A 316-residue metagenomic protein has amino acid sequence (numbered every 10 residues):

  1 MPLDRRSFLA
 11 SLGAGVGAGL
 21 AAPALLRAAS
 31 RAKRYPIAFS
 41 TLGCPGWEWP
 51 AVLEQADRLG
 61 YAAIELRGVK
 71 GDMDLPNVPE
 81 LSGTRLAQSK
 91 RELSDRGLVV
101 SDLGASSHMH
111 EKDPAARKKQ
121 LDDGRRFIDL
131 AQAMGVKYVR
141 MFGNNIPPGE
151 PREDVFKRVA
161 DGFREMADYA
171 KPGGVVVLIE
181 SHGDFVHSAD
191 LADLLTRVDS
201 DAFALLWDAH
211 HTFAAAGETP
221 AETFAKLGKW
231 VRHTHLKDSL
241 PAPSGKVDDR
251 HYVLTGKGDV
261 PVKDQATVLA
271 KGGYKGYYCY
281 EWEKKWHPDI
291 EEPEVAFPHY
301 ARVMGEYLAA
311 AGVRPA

Functional and structural regions predicted by a protein language model:
P2-I37, G46, P50-A62, H187-A316: Histidine-acidic metal/acid-base catalytic patches
L12-A14, A18-L25, E48-A51, D57 (+5 more regions): Active-site acidic/histidine proton-transfer and metal-coordination neighborhood in alpha/beta enzyme cores
I37, D74, L81, H108-K112 (+5 more regions): Short amphipathic alpha-helical segments at helix-loop
S40-C44, V69, A105-H108, N144-I146 (+4 more regions): Active-site beta-loop-alpha junctions enriched in small/polar residues
T41, I179, K257: Small/polar loops that bind or transfer phosphate-bearing groups
E65, D102-G104, R140, H235 (+1 more regions): Conserved beta-strand positions in the central sheet of alpha/beta enzyme cores
R67-Q88, N144-E150: Glycine-rich, proline-tolerant flexible connector loops at the mouths of alpha/beta enzymes
N77-R85, A115-D123, E150-D161, V186 (+3 more regions): Alpha-helix N-cap and loop-to-helix initiation/capping positions
